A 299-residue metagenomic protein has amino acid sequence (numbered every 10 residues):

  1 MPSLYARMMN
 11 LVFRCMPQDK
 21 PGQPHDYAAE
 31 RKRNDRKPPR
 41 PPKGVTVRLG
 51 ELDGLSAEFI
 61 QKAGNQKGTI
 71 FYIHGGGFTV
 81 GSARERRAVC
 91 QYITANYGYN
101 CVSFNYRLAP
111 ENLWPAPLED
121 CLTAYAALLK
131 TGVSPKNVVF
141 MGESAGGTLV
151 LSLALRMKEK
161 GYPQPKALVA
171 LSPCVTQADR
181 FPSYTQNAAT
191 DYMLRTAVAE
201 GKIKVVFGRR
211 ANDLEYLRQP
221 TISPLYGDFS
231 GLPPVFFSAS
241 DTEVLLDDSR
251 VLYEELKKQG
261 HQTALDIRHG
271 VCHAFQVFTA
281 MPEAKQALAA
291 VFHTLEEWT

Functional and structural regions predicted by a protein language model:
M1-K62, N212-L214, T299: A glycine/proline-hinged amphipathic helix-loop "lid/cap" segment that gates access to hydrophobic ligand pockets
R48-I60, G64-T299: Alpha/beta-hydrolase superfamily serine-hydrolase fold, recognizing
